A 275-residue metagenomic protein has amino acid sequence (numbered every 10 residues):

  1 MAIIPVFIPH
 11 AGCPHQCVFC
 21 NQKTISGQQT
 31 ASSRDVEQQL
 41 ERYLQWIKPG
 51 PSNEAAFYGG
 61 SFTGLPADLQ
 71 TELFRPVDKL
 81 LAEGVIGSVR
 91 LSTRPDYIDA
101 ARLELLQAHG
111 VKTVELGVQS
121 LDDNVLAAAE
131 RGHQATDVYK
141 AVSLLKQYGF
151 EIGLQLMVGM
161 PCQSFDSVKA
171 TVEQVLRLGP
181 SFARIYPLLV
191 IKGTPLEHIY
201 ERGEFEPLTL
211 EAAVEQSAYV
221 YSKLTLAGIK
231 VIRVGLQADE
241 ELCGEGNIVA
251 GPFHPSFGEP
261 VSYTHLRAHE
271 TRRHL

Functional and structural regions predicted by a protein language model:
M1-D35: Canonical Radical SAM [4Fe-4S] cluster-binding loop centered on the CxxxCxxC motif and its immediate flanking residues
P9-G12, Y186-I191, Q237: Short glycine-enriched loops at secondary-structure junctions
C13-C17, I191-E197, L242-G244: Short acidic/His/Gly/Ser-rich catalytic and metal-binding motifs that mark active-site loops of diverse hydrolases
I25-Q38, L44-W46, Y58-R184, L188-V214: Conserved non-cysteine loop/helix-boundary elements of the Radical SAM core domain that shape
Y221, T225, I232-V234: Helix-loop elements that line ligand-binding/catalytic pockets
K230-L266: Conserved mixed alpha/beta catalytic, RNA-binding, or beta-rich assembly cores of soluble enzyme, regulatory
T264-H274: Conserved small/polar residues in nucleotide/adenosyl-binding loops
